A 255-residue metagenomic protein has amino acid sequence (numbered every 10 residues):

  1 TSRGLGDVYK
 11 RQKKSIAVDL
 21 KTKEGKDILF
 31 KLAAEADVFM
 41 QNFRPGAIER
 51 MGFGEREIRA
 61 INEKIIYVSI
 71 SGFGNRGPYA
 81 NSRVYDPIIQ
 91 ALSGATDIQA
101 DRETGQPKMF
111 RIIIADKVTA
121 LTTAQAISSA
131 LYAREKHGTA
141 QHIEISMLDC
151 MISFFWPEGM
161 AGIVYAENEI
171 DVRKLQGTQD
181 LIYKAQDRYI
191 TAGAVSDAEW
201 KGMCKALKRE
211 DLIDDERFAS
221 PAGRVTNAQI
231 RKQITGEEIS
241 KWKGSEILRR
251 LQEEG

Functional and structural regions predicted by a protein language model:
T1-Y9: Single conserved hydrophobic/aromatic residue that forms the stacking wall/gate of nucleotide- or nucleobase-binding
G4, A34-E35, V84: Alpha-helix C-terminal capping/helix-to-coil transition sites in glycosyltransferase folds
K10-A60: A structured beta-alpha segment of the ubiquitous adenosine-cofactor-binding alpha/beta core
E35-A36, E63-I66, E254-G255: Alpha-to-beta junction loops
E49-I190, A194-V195, G202: Active-site-adjacent "lid/gating" segments in soluble enzymes
Q179-G255: Aromatic-enriched alpha-helical interface/lid elements that frame and gate functional surfaces
